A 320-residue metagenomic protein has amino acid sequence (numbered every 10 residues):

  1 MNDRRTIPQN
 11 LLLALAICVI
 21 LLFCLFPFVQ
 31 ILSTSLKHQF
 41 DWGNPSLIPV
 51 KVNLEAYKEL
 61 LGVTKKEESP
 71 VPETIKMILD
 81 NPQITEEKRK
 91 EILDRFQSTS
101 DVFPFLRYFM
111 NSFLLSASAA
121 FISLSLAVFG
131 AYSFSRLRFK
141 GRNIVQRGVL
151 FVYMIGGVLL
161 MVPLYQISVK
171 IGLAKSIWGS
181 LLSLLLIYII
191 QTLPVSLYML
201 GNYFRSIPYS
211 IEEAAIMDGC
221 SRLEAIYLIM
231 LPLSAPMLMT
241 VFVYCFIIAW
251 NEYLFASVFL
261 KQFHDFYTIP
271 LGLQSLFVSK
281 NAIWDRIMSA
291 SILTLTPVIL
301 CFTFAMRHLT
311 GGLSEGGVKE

Functional and structural regions predicted by a protein language model:
M1-E320: A hydrophobic, multi-pass inner-membrane permease signature
